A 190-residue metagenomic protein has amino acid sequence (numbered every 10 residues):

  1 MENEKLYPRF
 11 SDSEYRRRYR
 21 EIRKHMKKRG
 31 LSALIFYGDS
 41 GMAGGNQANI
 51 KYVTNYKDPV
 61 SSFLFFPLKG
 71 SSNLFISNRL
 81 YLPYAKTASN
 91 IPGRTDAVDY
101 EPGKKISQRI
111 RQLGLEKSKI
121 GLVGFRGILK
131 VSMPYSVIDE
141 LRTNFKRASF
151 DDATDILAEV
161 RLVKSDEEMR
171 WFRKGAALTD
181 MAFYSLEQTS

Functional and structural regions predicted by a protein language model:
M1-L6, R17-Y19, K27, A97-S190: Flexible, acidic/His-enriched mid-domain "rim/lid" segments that flank
E2-Q108, A177-A182: N-terminal accessory/capping or targeting/presequence segment of soluble
